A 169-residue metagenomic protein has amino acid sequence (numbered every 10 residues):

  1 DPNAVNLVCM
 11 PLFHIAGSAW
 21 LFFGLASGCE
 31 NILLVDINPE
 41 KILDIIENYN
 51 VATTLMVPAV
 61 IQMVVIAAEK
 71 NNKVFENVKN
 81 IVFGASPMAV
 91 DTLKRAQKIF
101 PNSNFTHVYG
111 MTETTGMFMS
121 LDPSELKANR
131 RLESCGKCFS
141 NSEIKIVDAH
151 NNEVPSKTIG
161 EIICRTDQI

Functional and structural regions predicted by a protein language model:
D1-V5, F13-A52, A67: Conserved AMP-binding/adenylation subdomain of ANL enzymes
V8, W20, K41-I42, V60 (+3 more regions): Hydrophobic alpha-helical segments typical of transmembrane helices and their membrane-interface/capping positions
M10-H14, E113, N152-E153, D167-Q168: AMP-binding (ANL) adenylation modules
A26, V51-M56, V65-R130, E143 (+1 more regions): Gly/Ser/Thr-rich phosphate-binding loop
N38, A59-I61, M88, I169: Alpha-helix capping/helix-boundary segments
L132-C138, E153: Short Gly/Pro-enriched turn/cap motifs at secondary-structure boundaries
E143-C164: Conserved beta-loop-beta connector loops within the AMP-binding
